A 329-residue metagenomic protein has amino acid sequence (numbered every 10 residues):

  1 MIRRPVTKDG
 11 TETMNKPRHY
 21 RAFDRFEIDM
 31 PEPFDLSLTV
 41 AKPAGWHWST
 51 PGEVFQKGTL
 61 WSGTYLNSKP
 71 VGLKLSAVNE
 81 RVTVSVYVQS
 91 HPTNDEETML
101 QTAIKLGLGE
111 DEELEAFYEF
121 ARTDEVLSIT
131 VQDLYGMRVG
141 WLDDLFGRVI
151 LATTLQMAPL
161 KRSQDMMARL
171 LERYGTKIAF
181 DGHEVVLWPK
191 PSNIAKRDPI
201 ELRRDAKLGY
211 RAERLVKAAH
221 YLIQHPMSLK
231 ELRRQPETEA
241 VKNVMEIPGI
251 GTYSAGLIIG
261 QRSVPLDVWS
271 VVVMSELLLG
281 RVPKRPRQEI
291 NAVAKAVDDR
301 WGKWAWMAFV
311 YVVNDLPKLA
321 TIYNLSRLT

Functional and structural regions predicted by a protein language model:
I2-T329: HhH-family (HhH-GPD) DNA N-glycosylase catalytic core used in base-excision repair
